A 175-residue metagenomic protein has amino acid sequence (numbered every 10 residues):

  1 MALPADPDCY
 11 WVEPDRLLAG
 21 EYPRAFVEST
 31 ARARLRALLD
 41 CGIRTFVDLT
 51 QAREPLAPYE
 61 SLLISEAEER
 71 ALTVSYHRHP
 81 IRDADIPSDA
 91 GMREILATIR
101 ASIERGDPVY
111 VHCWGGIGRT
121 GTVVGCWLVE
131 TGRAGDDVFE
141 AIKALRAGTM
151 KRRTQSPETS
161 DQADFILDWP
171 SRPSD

Functional and structural regions predicted by a protein language model:
M1-Y110, G115, T122-D175: Cys-dependent protein tyrosine phosphatase-like superfamily
